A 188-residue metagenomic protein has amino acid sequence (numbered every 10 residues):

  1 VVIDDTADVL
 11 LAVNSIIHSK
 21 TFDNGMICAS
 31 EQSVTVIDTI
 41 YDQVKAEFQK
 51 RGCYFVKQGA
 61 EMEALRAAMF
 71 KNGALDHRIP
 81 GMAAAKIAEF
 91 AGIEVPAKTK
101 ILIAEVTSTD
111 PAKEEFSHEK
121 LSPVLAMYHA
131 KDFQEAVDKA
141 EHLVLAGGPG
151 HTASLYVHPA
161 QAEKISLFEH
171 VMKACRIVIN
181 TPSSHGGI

Functional and structural regions predicted by a protein language model:
V1-P111: ALDH superfamily catalytic-core signature
I93-I188: Conserved C-terminal structural/oligomerization subdomain of aldehyde/semialdehyde dehydrogenase
